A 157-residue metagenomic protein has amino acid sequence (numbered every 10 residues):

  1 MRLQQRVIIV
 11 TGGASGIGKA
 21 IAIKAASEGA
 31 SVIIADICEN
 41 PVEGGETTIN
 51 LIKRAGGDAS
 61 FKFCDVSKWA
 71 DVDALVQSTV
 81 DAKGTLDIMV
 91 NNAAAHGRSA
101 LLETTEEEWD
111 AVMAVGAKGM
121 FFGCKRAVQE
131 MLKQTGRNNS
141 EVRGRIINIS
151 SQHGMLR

Functional and structural regions predicted by a protein language model:
L3-I33: Canonical Rossmann dinucleotide-binding motif of NAD(H)/NADP(H)-dependent dehydrogenases/reductases, specifically
A30-E46: Conserved glycine-rich Rossmann-like NAD(P)H-binding loop of the short-chain dehydrogenase/reductase
V42, F63-L75, E106: The beta1-alpha1 cofactor-binding region of Rossmann-like NAD(H)/NADP(H)-dependent oxidoreductases
N92-G97: Conserved NAD(P)H cofactor-binding loop of Rossmann-fold oxidoreductase domains
A100-L101, E108-D110: Substrate-binding pocket helix/loop in short-chain dehydrogenase/reductase
C124-K125: A short, exposed helix-loop element centered on a Lys and neighboring polar residues
G136-R157: Catalytic loop of short-chain dehydrogenase/reductase
